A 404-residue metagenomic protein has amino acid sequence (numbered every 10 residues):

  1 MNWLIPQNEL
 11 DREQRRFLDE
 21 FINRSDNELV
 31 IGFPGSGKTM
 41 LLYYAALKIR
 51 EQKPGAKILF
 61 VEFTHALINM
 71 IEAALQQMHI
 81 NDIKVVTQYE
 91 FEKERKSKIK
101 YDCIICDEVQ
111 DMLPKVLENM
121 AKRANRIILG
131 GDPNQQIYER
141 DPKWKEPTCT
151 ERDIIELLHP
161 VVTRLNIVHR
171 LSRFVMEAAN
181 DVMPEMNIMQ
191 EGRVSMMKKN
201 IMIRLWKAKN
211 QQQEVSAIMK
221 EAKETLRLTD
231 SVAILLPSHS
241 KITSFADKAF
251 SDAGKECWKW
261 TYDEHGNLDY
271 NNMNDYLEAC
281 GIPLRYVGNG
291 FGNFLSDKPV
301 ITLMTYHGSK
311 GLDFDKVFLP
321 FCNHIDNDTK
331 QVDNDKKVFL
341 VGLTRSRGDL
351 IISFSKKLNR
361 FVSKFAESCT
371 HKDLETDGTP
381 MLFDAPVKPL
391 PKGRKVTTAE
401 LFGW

Functional and structural regions predicted by a protein language model:
N2-D26: N-terminal pre-P-loop "Q-motif" helix
N23-A45: Walker A/P-loop
N27-I31, L59, A233: Short hydrophobic/aromatic beta-strand immediately N-terminal to the Walker A/P-loop
S36, H65, T87, R164 (+7 more regions): Core RecA-like ATPase module of SF1/SF2 helicases and allied nucleic-acid translocases
L59-I99: Inter-Walker segment of RecA-like/P-loop motor cores
K84-K122, T302-H307: Conserved RecA-like ASCE ATPase "motif II neighborhood" in helicase/translocase motors
K115-R152: Signature of the SF2 helicase/ATPase Hel1-core->accessory helical subdomain module
Q135-E139, R152-K198: Conserved coupling/interface region of RecA-like P-loop/ASCE motor cores
